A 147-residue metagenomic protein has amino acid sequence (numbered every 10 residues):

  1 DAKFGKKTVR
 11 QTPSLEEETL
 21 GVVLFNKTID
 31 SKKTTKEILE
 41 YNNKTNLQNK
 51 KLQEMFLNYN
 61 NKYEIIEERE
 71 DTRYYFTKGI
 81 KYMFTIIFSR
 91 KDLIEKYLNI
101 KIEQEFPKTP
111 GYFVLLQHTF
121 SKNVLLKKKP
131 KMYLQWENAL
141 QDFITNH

Functional and structural regions predicted by a protein language model:
D1-H147: Short beta-strand and adjacent turn/loop elements
